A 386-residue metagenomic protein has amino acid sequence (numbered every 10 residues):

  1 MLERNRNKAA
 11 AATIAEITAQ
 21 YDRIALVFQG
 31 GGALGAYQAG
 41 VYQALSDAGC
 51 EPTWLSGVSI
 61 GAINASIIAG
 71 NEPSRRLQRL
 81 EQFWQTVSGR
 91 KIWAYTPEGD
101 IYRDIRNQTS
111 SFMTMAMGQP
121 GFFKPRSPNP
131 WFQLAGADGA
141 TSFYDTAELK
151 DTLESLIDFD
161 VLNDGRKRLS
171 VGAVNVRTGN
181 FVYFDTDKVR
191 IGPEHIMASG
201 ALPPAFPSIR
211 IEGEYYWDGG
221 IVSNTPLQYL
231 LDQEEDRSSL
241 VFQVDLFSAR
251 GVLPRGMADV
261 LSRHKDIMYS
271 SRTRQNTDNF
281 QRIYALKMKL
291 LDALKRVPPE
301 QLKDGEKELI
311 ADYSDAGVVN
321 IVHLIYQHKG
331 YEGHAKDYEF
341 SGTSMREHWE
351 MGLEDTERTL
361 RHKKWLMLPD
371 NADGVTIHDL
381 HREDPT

Functional and structural regions predicted by a protein language model:
M1-R23, K167, V174-R177: Small-residue-rich anion-binding loops in enzyme active sites
N5-K8, Q20-A25, G32-T141, A147 (+8 more regions): Patatin-like phospholipase
E51-W54, E214, V319: Short active-site oxyanion
S56, G172, L240-V244, N320-L324: Hydrophobic/aromatic beta-strand patches that form the interior of the parallel beta-sheet core in alpha/beta enzyme
I101-T109, G172-V176, D370-T386: Amphipathic alpha-helical surface "interface" segments used for docking/oligomerization or membrane association within
N129-D236, Q243, R250-R263, D337: Active-site gating loop/helix substructures
Q133, A140, E148, L153 (+1 more regions): C-terminal helical/tail subdomains of lipid-metabolizing enzymes
R255-V297: Acidic, Ser/Thr-rich peripheral helices and adjacent loops at domain boundaries
